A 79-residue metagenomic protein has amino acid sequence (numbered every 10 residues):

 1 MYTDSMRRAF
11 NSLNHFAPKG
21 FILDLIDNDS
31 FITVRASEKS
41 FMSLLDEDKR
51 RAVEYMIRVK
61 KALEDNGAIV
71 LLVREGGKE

Functional and structural regions predicted by a protein language model:
M1-D29: N-terminal acidic leader/helix
M1-D4, R8, A68, R74-E79: Short intrinsically disordered terminal tails
R8-A9, A36, R51, E75: Positively charged, low-complexity intrinsically disordered regions
G20-G67: Acidic, low-complexity, intrinsically disordered interaction modules
L25, L72-V73: A structural preference for short, hydrophobic beta-strand core positions in alpha/beta folds
